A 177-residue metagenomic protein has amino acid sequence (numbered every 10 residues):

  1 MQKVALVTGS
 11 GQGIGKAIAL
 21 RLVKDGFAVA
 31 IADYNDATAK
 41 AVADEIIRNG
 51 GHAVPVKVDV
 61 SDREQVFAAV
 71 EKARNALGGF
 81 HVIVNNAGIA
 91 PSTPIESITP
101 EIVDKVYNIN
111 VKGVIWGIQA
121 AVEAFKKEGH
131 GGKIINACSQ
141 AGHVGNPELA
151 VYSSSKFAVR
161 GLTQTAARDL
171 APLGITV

Functional and structural regions predicted by a protein language model:
G11-G13: Conserved glycine-rich cofactor-binding loop
D36-A37, K57-A68, P100: The beta1-alpha1 cofactor-binding region of Rossmann-like NAD(H)/NADP(H)-dependent oxidoreductases
P94-I95, I102-Y107: Substrate-binding pocket helix/loop in short-chain dehydrogenase/reductase
E96, V144-A150, P172: Active-site loop immediately N-terminal to the catalytic Tyr-X3-Lys motif of short-chain dehydrogenase/reductase
I118, S155, T163: Active-site helix of classical SDR
E123, R168-P172: Alpha-helical segment proximal to the catalytic Tyr-Lys
S139: Residue(s) in the substrate-gating loop at a strand-loop-helix junction that position the organic substrate next
